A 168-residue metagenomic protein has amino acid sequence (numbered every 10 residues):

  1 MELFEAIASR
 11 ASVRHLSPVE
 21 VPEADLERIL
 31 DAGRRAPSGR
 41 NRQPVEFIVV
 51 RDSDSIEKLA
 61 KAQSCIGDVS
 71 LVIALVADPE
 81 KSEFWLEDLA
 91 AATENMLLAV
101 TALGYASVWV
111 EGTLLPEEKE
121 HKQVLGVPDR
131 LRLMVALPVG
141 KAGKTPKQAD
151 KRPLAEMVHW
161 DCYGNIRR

Functional and structural regions predicted by a protein language model:
M1-R168: Acidic, surface-exposed loops and disordered segments
